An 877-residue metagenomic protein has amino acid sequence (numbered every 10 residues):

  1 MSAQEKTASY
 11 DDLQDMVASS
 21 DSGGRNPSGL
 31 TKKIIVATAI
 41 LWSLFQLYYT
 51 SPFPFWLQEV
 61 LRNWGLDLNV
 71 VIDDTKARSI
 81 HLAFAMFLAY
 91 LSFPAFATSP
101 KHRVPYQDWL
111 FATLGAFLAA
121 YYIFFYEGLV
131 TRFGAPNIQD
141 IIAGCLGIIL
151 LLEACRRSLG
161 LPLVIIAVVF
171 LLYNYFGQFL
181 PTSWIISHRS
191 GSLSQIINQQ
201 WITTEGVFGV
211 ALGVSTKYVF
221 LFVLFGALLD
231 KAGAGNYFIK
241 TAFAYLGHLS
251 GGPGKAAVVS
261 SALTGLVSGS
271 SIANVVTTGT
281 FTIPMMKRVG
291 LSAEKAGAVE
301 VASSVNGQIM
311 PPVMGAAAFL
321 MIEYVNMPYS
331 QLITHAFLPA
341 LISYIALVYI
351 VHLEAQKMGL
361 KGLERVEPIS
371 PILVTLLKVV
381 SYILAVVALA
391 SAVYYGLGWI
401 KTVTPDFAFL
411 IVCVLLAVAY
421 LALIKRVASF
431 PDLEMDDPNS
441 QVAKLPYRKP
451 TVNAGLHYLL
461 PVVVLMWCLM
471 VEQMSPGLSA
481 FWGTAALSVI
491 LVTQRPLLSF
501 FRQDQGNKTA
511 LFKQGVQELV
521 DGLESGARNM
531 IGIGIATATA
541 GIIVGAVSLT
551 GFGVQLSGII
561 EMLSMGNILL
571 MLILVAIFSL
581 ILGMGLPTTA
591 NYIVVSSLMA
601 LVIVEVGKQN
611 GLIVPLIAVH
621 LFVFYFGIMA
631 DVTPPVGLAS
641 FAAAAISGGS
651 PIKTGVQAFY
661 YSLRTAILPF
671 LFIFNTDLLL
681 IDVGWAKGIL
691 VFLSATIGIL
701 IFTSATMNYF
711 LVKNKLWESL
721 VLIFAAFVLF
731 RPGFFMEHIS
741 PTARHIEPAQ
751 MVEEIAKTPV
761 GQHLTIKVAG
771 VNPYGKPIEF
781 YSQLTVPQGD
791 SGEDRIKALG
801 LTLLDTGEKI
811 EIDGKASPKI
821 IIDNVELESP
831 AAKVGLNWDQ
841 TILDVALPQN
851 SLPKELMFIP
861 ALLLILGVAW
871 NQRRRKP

Functional and structural regions predicted by a protein language model:
M1-G134, I141-C145, A346, F730: Conserved, well-structured core domains of diverse proteins
S2-L30, T334-N529, A642-F730, F734-M736 (+1 more regions): Long, contiguous bundles of hydrophobic transmembrane helices that form the permeation core of multi-pass
I138-I142, E205-Y218, Y245-A257, V289-K295 (+6 more regions): Membrane-interfacial loop-to-helix junctions in multi-pass transporters
E153, S158, V168-F170, G177 (+13 more regions): Core transmembrane alpha-helical segments of multi-pass membrane transporters/permeases
K217, N850-R875: Selective detector of the "anchor" transmembrane alpha-helix that sits immediately C-terminal
I239-G307, V313-M321, N326, T588-G627 (+1 more regions): Hydrophobic transmembrane alpha-helices that form the pore/transport pathway of multi-pass ion and small-solute
H738-I739, I820-E826, A831-L852: Conserved PDZ fold ligand-binding element
A743-I821, N850-L852: PDZ/PDZ-like peptide-tail recognition elements
